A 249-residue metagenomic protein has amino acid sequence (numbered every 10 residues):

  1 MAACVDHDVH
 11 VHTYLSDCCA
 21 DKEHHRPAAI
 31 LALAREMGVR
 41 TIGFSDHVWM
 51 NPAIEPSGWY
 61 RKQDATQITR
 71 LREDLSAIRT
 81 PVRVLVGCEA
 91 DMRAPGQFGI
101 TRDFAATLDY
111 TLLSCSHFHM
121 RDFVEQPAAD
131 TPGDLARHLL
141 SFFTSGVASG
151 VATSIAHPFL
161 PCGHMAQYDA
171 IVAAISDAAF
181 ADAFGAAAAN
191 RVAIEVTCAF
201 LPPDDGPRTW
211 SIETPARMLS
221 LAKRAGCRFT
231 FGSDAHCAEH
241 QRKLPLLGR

Functional and structural regions predicted by a protein language model:
M1-A94, D103, H164-A174, A183 (+5 more regions): An N-terminally biased module of ancient metal coordination in phosphate/nucleic-acid-related enzymes
Y14-S16, Y110-A225, A235: Domain-core and long-helix interface of multi-subunit machines
R26, Q97, W210-T214, K243: Residues at alpha-helix caps and immediate loop-helix transition turns in enzyme cores, especially N- and C-cap
M37-T41, T107, G150-S154: Short loop/turn motifs at secondary-structure junctions
V82-A128: Hydrophobic alpha-helical segments and helix pairs
F98-I100, D182, R217-M218, L246: A short acidic, amphipathic alpha-helical/loop segment
P203, P245-L246: Generic secondary-structure boundary signal with a strong preference for alpha-helix termini
